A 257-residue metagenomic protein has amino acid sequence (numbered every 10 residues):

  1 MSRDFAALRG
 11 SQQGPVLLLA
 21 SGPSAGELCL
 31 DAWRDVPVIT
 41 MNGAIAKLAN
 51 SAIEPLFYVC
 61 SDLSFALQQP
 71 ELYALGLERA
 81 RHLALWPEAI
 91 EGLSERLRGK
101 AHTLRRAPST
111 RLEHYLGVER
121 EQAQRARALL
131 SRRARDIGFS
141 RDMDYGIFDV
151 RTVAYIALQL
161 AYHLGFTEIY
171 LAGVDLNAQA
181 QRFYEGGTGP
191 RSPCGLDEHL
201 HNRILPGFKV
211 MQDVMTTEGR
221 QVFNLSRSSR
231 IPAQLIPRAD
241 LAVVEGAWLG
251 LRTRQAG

Functional and structural regions predicted by a protein language model:
M1-G257: Metal-ion/cofactor- or nucleotide/acyl-coenzyme-handling active-site neighborhoods
